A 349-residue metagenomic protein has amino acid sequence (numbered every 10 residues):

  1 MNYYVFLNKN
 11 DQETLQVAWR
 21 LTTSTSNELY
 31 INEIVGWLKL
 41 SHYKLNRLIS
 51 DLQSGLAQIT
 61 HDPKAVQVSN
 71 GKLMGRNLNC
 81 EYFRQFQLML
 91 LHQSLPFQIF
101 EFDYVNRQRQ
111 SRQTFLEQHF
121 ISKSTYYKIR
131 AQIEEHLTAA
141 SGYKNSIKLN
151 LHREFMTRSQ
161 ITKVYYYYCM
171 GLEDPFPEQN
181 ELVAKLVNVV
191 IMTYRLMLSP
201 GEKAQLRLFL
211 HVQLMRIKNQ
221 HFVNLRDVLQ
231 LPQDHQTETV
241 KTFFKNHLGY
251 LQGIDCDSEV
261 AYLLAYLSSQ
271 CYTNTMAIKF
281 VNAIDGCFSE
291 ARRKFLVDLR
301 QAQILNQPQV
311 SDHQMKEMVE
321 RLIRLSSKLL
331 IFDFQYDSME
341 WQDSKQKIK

Functional and structural regions predicted by a protein language model:
N2-K349: A cross-family "folded-core" feature that marks the main globular domain of proteins
